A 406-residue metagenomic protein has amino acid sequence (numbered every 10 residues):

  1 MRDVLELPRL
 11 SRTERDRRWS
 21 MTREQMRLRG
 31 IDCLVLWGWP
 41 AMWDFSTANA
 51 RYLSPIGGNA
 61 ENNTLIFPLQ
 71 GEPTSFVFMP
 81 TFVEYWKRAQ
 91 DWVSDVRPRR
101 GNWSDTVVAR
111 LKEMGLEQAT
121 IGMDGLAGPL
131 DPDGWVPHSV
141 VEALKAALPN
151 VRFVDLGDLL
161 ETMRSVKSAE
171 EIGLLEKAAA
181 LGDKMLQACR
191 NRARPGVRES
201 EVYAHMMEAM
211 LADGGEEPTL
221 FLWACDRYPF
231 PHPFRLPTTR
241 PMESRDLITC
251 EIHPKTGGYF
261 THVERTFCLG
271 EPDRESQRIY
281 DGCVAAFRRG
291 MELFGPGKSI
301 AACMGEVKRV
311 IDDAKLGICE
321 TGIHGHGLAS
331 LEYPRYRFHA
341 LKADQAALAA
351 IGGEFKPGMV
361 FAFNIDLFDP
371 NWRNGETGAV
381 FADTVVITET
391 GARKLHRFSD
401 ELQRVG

Functional and structural regions predicted by a protein language model:
M1-G406: Active-site neighborhoods and metal-handling regions in enzymes and metal-associated proteins
